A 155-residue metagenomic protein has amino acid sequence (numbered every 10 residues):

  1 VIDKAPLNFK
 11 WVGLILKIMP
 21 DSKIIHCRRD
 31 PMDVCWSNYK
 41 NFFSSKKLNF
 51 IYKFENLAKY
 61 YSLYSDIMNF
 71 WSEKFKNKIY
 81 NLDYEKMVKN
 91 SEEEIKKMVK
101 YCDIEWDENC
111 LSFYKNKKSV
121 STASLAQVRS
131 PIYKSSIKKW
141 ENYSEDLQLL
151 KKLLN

Functional and structural regions predicted by a protein language model:
V1-D3, K23-H26, Y80-Y84: Structured core elements
V1-L16: Glycine-rich phosphate-binding loop used to anchor ATP phosphates in small-molecule kinases, encompassing both
P6-N8, K86-N90: Acidic, metal-coordinating catalytic cores used for nucleic-acid/nucleotide bond scission and strand-transfer chemistry
F9-G13, D33-V34, S65: Conserved coil-to-alpha-helix start sites within the AMP-binding
K10, D30, E93: Short, well-structured alpha-helical interface segments that form or flank functional binding sites
I15-K40, M98: Conserved phosphate-donor/acceptor-positioning beta-strand/loop module used by diverse small-molecule
C35-N81, V88-N155: PAPS-dependent sulfotransferases, especially Golgi type II membrane carbohydrate sulfotransferases
